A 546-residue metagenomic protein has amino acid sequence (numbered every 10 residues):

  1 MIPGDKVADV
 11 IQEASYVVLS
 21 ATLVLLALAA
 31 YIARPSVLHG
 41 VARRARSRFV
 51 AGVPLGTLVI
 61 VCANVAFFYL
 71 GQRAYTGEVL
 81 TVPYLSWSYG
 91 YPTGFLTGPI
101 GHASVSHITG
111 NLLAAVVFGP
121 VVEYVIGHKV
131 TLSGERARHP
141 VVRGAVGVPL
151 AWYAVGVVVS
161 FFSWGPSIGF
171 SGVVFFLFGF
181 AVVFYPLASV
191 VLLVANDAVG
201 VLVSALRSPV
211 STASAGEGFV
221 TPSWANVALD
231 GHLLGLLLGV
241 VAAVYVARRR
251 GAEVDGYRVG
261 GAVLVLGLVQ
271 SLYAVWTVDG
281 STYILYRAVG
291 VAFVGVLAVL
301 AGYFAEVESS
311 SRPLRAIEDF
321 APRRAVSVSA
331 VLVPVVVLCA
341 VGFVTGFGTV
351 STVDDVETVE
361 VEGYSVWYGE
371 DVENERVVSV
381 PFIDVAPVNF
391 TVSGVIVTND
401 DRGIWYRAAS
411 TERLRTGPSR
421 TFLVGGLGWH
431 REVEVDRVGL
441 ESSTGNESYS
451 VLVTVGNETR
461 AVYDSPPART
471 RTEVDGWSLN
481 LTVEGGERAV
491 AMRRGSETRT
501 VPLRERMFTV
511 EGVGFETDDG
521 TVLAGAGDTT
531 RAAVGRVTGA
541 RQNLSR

Functional and structural regions predicted by a protein language model:
I2-A14, L338, G342-V353, E362 (+3 more regions): Cytosolic, intrinsically disordered low-complexity tails and loops of eukaryotic multi-pass membrane proteins
I2-P322, G348: A detector for small-residue-rich transmembrane helices and their helix-helix packing motifs
P35-V37, R44, G144, V333-P334 (+3 more regions): Short linear motifs at secondary-structure transitions and domain/linker junctions
R315-V350: Internal/C-terminal transmembrane anchor helices
V353-R546: Extracytosolic and intramembrane catalytic regions of membrane-associated proteins in envelope/secretory systems
